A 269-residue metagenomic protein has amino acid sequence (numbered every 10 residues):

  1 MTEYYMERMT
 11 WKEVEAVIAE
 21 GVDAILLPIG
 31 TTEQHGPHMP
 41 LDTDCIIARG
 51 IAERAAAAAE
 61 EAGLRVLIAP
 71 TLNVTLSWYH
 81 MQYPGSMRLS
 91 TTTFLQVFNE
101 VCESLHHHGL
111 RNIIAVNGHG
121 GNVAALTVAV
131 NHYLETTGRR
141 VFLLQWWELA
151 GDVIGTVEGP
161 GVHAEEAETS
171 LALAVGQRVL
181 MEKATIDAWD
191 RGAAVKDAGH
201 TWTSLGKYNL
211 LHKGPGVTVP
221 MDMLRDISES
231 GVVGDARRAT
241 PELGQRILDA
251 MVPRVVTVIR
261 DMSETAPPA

Functional and structural regions predicted by a protein language model:
M1-N112, G120-A269: Extended, histidine- and acidic-residue-enriched regions that form the cofactor-binding/catalytic faces
